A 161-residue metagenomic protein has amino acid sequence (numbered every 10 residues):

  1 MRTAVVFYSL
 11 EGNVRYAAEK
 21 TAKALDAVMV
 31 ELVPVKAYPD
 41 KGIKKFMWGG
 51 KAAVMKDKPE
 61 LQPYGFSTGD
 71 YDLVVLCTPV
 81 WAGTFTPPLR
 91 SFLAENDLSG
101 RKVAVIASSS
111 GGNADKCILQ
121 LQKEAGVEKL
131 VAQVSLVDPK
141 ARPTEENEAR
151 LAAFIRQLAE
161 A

Functional and structural regions predicted by a protein language model:
M1-L76, G83-F85, R90, A94 (+1 more regions): N-terminal beta1-alpha1-beta2 submodule of the flavodoxin-like/Rossmannoid cofactor-binding fold
V5, L76, A104-A107, A132: Structural beta-sheet core signal
E11, K36, W81-G83, S110-N113 (+1 more regions): Solvent-exposed loop/turn segments at secondary-structure junctions within structured extracellular/periplasmic domains
E31-P34, I106-S109, A132-D138: A generic structural motif
A94-R101, E124-V127: Short, conserved loop/helix-junction motifs that constitute active-site signature segments in enzyme catalytic cores
K102-A114: Ser/Thr/Gly-rich flexible loops in soluble cytosolic domains mediating phosphotransfer, phosphorylation
K116-A125: Short, aromatic/basic amphipathic alpha-helical patches
K129-A161: Glycine-rich phosphate/pyrophosphate-binding loop and the adjoining helix
